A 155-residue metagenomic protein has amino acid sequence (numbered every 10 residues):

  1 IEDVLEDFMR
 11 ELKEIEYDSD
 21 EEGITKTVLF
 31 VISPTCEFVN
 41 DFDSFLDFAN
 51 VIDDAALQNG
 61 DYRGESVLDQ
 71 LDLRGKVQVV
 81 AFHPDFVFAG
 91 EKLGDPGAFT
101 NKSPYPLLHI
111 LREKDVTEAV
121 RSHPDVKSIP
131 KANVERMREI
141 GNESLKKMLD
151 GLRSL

Functional and structural regions predicted by a protein language model:
I1-L155: Expand to "…catalyze enediolate/carbanion chemistry for C-C bond making/breaking, isomerization, decarboxylation
